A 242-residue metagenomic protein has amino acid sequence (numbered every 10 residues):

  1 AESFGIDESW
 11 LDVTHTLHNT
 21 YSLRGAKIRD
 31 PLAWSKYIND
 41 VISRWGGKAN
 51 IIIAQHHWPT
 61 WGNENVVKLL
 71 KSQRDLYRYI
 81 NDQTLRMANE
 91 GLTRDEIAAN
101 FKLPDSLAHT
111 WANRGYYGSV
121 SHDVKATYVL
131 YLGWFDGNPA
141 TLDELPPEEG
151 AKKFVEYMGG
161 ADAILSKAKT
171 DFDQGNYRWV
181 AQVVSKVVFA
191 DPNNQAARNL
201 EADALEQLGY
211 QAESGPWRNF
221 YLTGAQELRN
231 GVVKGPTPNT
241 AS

Functional and structural regions predicted by a protein language model:
A1-E90: Metallo-beta-lactamase
R86-S242: C-terminal regulatory/interaction regions
